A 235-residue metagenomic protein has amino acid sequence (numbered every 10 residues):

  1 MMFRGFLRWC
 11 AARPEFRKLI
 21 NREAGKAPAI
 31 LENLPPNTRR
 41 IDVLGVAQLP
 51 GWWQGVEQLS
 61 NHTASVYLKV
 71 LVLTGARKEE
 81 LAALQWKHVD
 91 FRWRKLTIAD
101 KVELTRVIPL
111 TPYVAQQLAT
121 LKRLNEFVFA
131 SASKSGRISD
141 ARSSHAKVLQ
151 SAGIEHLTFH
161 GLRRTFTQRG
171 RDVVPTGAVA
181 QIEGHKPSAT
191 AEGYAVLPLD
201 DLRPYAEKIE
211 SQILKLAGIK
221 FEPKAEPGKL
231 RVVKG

Functional and structural regions predicted by a protein language model:
M1-R4, A12-K78, A82-A83, R92 (+3 more regions): Basic, Lys/Arg- and aromatic-enriched nucleic-acid-binding interface segment
F6, V43-P50, W93, P109-E155 (+2 more regions): Active-site/catalytic core of tyrosine-dependent DNA strand-transfer enzymes
F6-A11, L118-L121, G170, I213: Hydrophobic recognition helices of helix-based DNA-binding modules
P35, V43, T97-E103, Y113 (+2 more regions): Catalytic-site neighborhood detector that most strongly recognizes the C-terminal catalytic loop/helix of tyrosine
T38-I41, E57-L59, I98-T105, S131-G136 (+3 more regions): Short, contiguous acidic/charged loop-to-helix segments that flank catalytic cores in large enzymes
Q54, T120-N125, A130-G136, A189-E192 (+1 more regions): C-terminal secondary-structure termini that scaffold catalytic or DNA-interacting sites
T63-A64, V70, E155-V173: Short basic/aromatic active-site micro-motif
H88-L96, E155-H156, V174-A195, K215-I219 (+2 more regions): Short, polar N-cap/turn motifs at the start of nucleic acid-interacting alpha helices
